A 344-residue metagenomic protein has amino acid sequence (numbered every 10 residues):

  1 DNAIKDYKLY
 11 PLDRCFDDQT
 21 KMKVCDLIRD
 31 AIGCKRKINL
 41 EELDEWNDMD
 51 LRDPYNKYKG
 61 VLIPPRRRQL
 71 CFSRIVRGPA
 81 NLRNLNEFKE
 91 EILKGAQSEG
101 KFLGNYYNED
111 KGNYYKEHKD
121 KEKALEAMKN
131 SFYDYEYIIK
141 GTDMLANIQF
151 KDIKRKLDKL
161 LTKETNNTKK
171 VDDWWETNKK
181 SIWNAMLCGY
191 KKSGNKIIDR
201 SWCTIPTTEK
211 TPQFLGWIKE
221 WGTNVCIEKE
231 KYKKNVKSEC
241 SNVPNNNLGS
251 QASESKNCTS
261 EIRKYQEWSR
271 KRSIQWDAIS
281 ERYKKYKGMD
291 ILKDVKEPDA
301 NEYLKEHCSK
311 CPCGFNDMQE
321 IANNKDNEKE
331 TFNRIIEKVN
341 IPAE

Functional and structural regions predicted by a protein language model:
D1-E344: Intrinsically disordered, low-complexity segments
